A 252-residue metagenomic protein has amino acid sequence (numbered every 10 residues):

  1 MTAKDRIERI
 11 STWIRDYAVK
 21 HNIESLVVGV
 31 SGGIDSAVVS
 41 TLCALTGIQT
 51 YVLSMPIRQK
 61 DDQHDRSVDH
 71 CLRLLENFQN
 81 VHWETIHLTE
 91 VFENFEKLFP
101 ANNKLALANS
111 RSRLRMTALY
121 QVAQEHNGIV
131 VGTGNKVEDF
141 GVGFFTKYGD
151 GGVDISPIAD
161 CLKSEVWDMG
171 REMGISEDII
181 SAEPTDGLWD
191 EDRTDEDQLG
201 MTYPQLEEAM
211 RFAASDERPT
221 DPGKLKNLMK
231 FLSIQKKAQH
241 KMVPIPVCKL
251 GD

Functional and structural regions predicted by a protein language model:
T2-V28, T41-L45, Y51, R58-D62 (+6 more regions): ATP/NTP-dependent adenylation/nucleotidyl-transfer catalytic domains that generate, transfer, or process NMP-activated
G33: Conserved G/P- and acidic residue-centered "switch" motifs that form tight phosphate/ATP-binding loops in soluble
S36: Catalytic nucleophile loop
R111-R115: Active-site glycine-rich loop that binds ribose-phosphate moieties when present
